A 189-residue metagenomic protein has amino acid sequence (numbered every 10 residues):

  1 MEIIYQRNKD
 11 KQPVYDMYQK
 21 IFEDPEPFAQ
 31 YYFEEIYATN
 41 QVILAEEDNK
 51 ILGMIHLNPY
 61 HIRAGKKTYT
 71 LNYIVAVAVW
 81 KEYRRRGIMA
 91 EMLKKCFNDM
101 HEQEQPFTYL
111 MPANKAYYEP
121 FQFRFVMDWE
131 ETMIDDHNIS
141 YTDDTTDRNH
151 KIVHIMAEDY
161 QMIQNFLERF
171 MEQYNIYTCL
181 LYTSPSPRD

Functional and structural regions predicted by a protein language model:
M1-P59, Y69, Y73, I139-L181: Short amphipathic alpha-helix that is part of the acyltransferase structural core
P59, Q122-T142: Active-site/acyl-donor-binding loops of N-acyltransferases
I74-R84, A113: A short, internal acetyl-CoA/4′-phosphopantetheine-binding micro-motif in the GNAT/acyltransferase core
V79, R85-N98: Conserved acetyl-CoA-binding loop-helix of GNAT-fold acetyltransferases
Q105-P106, P112-E130: Conserved active-site alpha-helix within GNAT-family acetyltransferase domains
Y182-D189: Conserved small/polar residues in nucleotide/adenosyl-binding loops
